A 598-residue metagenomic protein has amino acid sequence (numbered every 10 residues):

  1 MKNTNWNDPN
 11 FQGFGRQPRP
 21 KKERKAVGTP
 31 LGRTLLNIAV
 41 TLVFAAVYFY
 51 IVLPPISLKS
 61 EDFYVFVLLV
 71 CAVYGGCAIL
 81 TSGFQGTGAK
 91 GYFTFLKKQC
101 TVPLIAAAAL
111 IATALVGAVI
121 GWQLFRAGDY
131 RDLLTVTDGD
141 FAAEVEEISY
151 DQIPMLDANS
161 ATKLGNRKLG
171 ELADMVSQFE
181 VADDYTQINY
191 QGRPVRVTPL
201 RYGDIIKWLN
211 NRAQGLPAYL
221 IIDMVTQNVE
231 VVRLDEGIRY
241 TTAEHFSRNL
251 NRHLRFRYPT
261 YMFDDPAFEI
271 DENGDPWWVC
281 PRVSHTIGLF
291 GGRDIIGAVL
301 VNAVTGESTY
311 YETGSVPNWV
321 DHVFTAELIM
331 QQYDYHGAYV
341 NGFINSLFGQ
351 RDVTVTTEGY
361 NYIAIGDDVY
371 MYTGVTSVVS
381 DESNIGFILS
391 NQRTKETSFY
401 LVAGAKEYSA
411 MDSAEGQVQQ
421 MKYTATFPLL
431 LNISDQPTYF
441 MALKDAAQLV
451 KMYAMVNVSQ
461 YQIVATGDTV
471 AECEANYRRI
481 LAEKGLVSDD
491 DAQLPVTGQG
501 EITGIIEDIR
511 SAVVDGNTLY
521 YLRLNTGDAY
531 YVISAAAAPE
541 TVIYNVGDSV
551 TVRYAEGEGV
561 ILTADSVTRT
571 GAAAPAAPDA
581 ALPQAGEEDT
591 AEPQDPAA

Functional and structural regions predicted by a protein language model:
K2-A598: Soluble extracytoplasmic regions of secretory-pathway and membrane proteins
